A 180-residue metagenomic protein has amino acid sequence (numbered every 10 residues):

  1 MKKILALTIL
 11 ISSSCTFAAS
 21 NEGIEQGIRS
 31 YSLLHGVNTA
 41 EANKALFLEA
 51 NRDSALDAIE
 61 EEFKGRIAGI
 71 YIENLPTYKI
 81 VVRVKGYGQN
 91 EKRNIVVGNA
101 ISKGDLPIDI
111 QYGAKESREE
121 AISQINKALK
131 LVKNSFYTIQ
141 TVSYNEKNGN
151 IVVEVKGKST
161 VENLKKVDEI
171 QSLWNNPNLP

Functional and structural regions predicted by a protein language model:
M1-F17: Gram-negative bacterial Sec-dependent N-terminal signal peptides
A19-E25: Cleaved targeting-peptide boundary
Q26, L46-A50, D57: N-terminal, post-cleavage mature segments of outer-membrane and organellar outer-membrane proteins involved
R29-L34, R52, E62-I122, F136-L173: Short glycine/threonine-rich beta-strand-turn micro-motifs
H35-T39: Structural boundary/hinge residues at secondary-structure and domain interfaces
E41-A45: Structural signature for extended repeat/solenoid scaffolds and their inter-repeat hinge/linker regions, spanning
Q124-L129: Long, folded non-catalytic interaction modules
P177-P180: Short, intrinsically disordered, charge-balanced linker/junction segments flanking boundaries in proteins
